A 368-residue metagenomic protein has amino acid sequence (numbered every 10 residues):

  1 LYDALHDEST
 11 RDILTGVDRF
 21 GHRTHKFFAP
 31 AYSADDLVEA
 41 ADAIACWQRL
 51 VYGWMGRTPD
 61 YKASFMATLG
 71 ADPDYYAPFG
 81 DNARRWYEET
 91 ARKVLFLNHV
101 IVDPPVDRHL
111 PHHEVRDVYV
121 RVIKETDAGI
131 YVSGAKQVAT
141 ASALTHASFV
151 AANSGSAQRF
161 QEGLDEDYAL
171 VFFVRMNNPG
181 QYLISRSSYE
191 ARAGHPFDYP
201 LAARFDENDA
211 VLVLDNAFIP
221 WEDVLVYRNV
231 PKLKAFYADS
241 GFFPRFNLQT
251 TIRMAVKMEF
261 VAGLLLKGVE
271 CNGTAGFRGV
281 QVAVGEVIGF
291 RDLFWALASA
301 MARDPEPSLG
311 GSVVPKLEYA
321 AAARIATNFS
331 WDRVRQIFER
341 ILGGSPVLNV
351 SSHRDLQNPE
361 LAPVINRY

Functional and structural regions predicted by a protein language model:
D3-L97, A147: Internal helix-loop-helix
E88-A91, Y131, V256-E259, G263 (+3 more regions): Generic structural signal for well-ordered, non-transmembrane alpha-helical segments in soluble/cytosolic regions
H99-R253: FAD-binding core of flavoproteins
V102, E270, A296-R303, D332-E339 (+1 more regions): Charged/polar positions within long, soluble alpha-helices
Q249-S308: Extended amphipathic alpha-helical segments enriched in small hydrophobics
Q281-G285, V313-A321: Short, charged, amphipathic alpha-helical segments
M301-G311, L348, S352-D355: Active/binding-pocket-proximal capping segment
E318-Y368: Alpha-helix capping/hinge segments and adjacent helical runs
